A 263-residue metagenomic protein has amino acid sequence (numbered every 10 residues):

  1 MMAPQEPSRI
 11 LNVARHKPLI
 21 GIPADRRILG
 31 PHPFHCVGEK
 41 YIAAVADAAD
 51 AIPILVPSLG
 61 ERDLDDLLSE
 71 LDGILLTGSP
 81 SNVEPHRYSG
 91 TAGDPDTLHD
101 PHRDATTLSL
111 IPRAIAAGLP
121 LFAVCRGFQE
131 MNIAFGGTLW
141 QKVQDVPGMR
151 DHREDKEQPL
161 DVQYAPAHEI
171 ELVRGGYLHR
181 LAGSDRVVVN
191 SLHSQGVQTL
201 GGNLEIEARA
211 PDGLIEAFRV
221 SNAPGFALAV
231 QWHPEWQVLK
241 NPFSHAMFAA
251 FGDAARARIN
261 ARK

Functional and structural regions predicted by a protein language model:
M1-F122, I133-W140, Q144-V188, S194 (+3 more regions): N-terminal beta1-alpha1 cap of cysteine-dependent amidohydrolase-like domains
C125: Conserved G/P- and acidic residue-centered "switch" motifs that form tight phosphate/ATP-binding loops in soluble
F128-E130: Hydrophobic, aromatic-enriched interface-forming segments
P224-F226: A short, structured beta-strand/loop element
L228-Q231: Active-site-proximal beta-strand elements of phosphoester/diester hydrolases
